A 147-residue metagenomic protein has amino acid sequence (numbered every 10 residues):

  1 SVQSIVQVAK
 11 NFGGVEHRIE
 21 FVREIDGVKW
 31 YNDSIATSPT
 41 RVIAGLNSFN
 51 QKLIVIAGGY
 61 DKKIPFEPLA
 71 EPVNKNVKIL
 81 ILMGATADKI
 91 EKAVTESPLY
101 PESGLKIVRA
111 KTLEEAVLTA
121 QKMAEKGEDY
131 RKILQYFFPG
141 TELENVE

Functional and structural regions predicted by a protein language model:
S1-V2, Q7, N11-H17, F21-E147: ATP-dependent carboxylate-amine ligase
